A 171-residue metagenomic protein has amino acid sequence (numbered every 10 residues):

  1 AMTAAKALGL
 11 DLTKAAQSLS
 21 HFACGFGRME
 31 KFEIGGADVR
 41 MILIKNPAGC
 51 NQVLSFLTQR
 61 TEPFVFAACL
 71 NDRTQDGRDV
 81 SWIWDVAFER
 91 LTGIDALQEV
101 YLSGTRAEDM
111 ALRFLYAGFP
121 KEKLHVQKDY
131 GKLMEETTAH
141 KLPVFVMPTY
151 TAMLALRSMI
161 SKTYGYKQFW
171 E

Functional and structural regions predicted by a protein language model:
T3-L12, Q17-E171: ATP-dependent carboxylate-amine ligase
